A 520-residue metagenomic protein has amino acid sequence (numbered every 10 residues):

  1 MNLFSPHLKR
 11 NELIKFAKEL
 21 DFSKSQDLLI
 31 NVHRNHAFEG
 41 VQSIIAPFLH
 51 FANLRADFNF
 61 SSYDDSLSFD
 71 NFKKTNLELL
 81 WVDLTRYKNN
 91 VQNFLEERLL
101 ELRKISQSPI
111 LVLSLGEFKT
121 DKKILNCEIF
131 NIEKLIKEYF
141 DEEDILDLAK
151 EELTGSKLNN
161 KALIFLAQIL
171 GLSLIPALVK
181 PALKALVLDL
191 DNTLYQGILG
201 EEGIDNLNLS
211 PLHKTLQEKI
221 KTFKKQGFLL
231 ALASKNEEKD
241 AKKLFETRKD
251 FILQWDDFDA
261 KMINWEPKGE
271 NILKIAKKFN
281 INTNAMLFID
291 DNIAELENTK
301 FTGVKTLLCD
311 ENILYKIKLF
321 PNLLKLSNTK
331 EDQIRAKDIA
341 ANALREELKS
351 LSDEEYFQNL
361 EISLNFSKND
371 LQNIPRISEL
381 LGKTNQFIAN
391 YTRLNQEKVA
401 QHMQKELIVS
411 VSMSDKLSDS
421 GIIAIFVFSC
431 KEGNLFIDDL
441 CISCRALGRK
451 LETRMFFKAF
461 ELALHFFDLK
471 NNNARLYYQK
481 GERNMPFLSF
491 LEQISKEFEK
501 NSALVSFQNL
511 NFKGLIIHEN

Functional and structural regions predicted by a protein language model:
M1-N520: Catalytic cores of nucleotide-enabled group-transfer and carboxylate-activating enzymes in metabolic and assembly-line
